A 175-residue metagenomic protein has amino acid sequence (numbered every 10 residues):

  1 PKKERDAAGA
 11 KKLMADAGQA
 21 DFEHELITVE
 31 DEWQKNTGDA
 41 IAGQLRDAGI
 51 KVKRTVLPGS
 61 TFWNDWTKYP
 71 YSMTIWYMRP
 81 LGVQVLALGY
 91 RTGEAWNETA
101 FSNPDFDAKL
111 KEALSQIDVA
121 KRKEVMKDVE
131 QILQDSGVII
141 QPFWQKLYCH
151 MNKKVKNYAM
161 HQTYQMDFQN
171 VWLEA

Functional and structural regions predicted by a protein language model:
P1-D16, W33-N36: Structural transition elements
K3, T55-V56, T99, S115: A structural signal for short, well-ordered beta-strand elements
K11, S60-W63: Short hydrophobic/charged patches on amphipathic alpha-helices used for structural packing and interfaces
D21-E30, V52-T55: Short, well-ordered beta-strand elements
E30-Q44, F62-A175: Detector for C-terminal structural segments
R46-S60: Short, well-structured beta-strand/strand-turn elements
